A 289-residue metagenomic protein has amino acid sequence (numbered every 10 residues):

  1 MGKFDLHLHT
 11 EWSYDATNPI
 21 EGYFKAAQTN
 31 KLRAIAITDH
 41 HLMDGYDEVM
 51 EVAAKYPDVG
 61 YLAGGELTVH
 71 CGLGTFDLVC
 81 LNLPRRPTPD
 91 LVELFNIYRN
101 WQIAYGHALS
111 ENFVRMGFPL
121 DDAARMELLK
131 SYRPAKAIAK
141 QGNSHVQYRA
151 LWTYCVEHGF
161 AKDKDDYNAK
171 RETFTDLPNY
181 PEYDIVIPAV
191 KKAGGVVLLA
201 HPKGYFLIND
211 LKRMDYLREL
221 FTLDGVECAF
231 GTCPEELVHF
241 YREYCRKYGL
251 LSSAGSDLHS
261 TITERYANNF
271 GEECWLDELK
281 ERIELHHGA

Functional and structural regions predicted by a protein language model:
M1-T75, A169, T173-T263, E272-E273 (+1 more regions): An N-terminally biased module of ancient metal coordination in phosphate/nucleic-acid-related enzymes
V52-R213: Extended substrate/RNA-proximal surfaces in nucleic-acid metabolism proteins
Y266: Nucleotide-sugar donor-binding patch of glycosyltransferase catalytic domains
